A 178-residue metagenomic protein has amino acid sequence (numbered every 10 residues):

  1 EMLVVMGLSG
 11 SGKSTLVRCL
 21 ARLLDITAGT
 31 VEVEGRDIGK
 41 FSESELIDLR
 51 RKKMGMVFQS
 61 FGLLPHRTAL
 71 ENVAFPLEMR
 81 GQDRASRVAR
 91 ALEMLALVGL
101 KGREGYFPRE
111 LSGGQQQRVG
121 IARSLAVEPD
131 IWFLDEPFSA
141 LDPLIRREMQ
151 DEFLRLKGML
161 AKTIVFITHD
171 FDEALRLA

Functional and structural regions predicted by a protein language model:
A21: Helix-to-loop junction immediately C-terminal to a conserved catalytic motif
R36-D37, A74, E78-G81, A85-R103 (+1 more regions): Conserved ABC ATPase "signature" region
R67-A74: Short coil-to-helix segment of the ABC ATPase nucleotide-binding domain corresponding to the Q-loop/switch region
F107-L111, Q115: Conserved ABC ATPase signature
I121: Hydrophobic anchor residue at the start of the ABC signature
A126-D130: A short, proline-enriched helix->beta-strand linker immediately N-terminal to the Walker B motif in ABC-type P-loop
W132-D135: Catalytic Walker B motif of ABC-type/P-loop ATPase nucleotide-binding domains
A161-I167: Conserved H-loop
